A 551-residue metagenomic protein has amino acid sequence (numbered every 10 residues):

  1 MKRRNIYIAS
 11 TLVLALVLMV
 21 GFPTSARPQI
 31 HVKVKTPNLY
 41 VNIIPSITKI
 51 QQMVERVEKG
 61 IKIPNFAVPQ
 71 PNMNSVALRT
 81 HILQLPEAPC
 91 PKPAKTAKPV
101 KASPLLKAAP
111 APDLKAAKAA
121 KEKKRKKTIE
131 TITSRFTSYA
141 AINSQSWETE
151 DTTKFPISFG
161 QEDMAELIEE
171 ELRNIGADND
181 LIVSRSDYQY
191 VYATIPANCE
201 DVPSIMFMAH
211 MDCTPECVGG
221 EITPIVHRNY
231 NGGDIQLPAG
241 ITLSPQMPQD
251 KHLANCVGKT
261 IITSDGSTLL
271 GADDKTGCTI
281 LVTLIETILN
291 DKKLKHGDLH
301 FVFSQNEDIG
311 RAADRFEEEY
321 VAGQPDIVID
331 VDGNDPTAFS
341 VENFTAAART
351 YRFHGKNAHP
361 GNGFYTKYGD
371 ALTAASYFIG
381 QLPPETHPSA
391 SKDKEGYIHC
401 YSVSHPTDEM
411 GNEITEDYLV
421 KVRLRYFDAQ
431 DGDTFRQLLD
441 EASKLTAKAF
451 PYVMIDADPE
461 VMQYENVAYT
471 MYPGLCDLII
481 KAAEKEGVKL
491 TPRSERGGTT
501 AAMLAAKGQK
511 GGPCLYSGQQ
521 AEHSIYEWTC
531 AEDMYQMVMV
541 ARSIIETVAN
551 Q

Functional and structural regions predicted by a protein language model:
T11-G21: Bacterial N-terminal signal peptides
K124-F159, I262-T263, Q520-S524: N-terminal capping segment at the start of a domain
E150-V202, M206-M208, D212, R493: A non-catalytic alpha/beta surface segment that caps or lines the substrate-entry region of metallo-dependent hydrolase
D201-L294, D298, F303, Q536: Active-site metal-coordination/substrate-binding segment of hydrolases, especially metallo-dependent peptidases
L253-F344, A390-N412, D417-F427, A549: Acidic/histidine-rich catalytic neighborhood of metal-dependent amide-processing enzymes
V341, G363-P406, E413, Q430-D456: Acidic-enriched catalytic cores of C-N bond-cleaving enzymes acting on peptides and small amides
L372-D393, Y397-H399, M462-C514: Active-site-adjacent substrate-binding region of metalloamidase/peptidase-like peptide-processing proteins
E416, L490-S543, V548: Zn-dependent metallopeptidase/amidohydrolase metal-coordination segment
